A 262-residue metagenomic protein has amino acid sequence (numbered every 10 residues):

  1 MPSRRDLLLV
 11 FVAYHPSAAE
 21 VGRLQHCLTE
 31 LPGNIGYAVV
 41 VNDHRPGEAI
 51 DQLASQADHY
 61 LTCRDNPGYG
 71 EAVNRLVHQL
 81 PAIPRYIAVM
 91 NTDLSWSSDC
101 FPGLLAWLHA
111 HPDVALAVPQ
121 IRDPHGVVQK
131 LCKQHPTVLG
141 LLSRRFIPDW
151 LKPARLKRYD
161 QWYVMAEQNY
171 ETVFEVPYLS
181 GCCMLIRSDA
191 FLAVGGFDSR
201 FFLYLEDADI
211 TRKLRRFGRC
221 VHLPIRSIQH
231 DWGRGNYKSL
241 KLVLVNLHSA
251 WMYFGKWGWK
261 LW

Functional and structural regions predicted by a protein language model:
P16-L31: Short, well-formed alpha-helical segments that are part of the catalytic scaffolds of diverse glycosyltransferases
A18, V40-I50: A conserved acidic beta->alpha catalytic loop
C63-L80: Glycine-rich, basic loop-to-helix element that forms the pyrophosphate-binding segment of sugar-nucleotide handling
P84-S95: Short beta-strand-to-loop acidic/aromatic patch adjacent to the donor-nucleotide binding site
S95-L131: Conserved donor NDP-sugar-binding/catalytic core segment of glycosyltransferases
P136-V176: Short, flexible, basic/aromatic active-site loop/helix in glycosyltransferases
Q168-G196, R200-S227: A short, conserved alpha-helix in the catalytic core of glycosyltransferases
A208-R212, R216-W262: Active-site-adjacent helix/loop segment of glycosyltransferases that harbors family-specific signature motifs
